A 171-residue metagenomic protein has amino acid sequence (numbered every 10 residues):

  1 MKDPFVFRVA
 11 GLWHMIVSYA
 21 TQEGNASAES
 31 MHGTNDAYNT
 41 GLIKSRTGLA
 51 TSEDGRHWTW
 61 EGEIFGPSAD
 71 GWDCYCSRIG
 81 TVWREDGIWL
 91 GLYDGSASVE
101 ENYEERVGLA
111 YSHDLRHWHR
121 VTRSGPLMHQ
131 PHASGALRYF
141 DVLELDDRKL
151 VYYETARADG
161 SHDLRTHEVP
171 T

Functional and structural regions predicted by a protein language model:
M1-T171: Carbohydrate-active catalytic/glycan-binding domains of CAZyme proteins, especially the secreted or lumenal ectodomains
